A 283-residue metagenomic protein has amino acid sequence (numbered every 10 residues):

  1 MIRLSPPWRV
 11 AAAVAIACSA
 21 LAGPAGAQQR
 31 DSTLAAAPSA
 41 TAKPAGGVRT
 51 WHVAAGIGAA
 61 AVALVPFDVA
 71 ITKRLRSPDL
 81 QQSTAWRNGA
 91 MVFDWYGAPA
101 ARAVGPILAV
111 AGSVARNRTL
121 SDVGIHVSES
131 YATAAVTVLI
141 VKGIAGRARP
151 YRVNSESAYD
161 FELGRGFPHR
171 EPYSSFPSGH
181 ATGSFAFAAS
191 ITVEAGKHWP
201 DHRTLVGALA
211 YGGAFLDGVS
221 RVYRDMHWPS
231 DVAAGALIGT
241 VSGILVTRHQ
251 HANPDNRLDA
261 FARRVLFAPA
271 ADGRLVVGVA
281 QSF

Functional and structural regions predicted by a protein language model:
M1-G56, P66-F67, W95-R102, V114 (+2 more regions): Replace "edges of transmembrane helices
A54-A63, L108: Short, glycine/alanine-rich hydrophobic alpha-helices that insert into or span membranes
A60-T72: Alpha-helical transmembrane segments of multi-pass membrane proteins
A70-Q81: Interfacial/capping segments of alpha-helical transmembrane domains
Q81-A85, R116: Juxtamembrane loop-helix boundary motifs flanking transmembrane segments in multi-pass membrane proteins
T84-V104: Interfacial helix-start motif at the membrane-water boundary
V110-G112: Juxtamembrane "helix exit" motif at the C-terminal ends of alpha-helical transmembrane segments in multi-pass membrane
